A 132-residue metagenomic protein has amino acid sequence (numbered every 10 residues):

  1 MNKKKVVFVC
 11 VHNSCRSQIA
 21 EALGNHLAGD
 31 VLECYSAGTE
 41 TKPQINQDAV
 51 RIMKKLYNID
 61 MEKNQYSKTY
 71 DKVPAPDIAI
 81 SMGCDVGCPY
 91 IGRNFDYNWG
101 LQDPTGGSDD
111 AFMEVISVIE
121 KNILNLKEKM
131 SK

Functional and structural regions predicted by a protein language model:
N2-K132: Short polar/charged helix/loop
